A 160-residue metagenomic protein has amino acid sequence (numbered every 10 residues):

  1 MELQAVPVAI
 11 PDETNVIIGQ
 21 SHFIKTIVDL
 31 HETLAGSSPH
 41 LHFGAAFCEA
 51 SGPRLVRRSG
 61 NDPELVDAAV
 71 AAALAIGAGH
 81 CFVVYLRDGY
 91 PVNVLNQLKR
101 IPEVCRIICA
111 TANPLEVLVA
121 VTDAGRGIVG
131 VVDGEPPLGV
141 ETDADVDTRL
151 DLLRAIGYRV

Functional and structural regions predicted by a protein language model:
M1-R58, D143-V160: N-terminal, charge-rich interaction modules
T14-I17, L41-A46, L55, H80-V83 (+3 more regions): Structural motif
S21-I24, P63, G89: Short, surface-exposed acidic/glycine-rich loop or hinge patches that mediate macromolecular interfaces
L30-T33, A69, V94-Q97: Hydrophobic side chains in well-ordered alpha-helices
F47-V83: Aromatic-anchored, charged helix-turn/loop surface patch used as a conserved interaction hotspot
A72-A78, G89-V160: Helix-rich interaction surfaces within compact, conserved domain-sized segments that mediate assembly or partner
Y85-R87: Short hydrophobic/aromatic beta-strand micro-patches that form the beta-sheet surface supporting nucleotide- or nucleic
